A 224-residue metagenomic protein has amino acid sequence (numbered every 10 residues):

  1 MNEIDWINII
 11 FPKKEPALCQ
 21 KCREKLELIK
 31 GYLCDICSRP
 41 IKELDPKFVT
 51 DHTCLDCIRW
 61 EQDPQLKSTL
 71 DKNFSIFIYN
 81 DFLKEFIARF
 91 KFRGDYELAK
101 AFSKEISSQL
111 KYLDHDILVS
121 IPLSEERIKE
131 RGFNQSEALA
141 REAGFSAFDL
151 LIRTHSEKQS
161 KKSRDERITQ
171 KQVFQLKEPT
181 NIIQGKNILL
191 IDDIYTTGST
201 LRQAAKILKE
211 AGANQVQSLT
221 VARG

Functional and structural regions predicted by a protein language model:
M1-G224: Glycine-rich phosphate/pyrophosphate-handling loop used in enzymes and phosphotransfer proteins
